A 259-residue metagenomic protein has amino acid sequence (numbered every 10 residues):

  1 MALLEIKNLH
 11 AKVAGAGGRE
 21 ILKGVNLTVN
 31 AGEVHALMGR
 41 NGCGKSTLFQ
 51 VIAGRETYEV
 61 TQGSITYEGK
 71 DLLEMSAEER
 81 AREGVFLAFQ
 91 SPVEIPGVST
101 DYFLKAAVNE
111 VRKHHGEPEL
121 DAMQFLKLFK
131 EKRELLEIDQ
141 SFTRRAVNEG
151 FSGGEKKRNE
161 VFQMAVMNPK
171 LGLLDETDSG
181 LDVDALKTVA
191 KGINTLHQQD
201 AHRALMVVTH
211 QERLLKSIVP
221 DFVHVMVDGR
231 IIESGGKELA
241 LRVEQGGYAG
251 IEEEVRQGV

Functional and structural regions predicted by a protein language model:
L4, L22-G24: Conserved structural motif at the start of ABC-family nucleotide-binding domains
V29-A31: Conserved hydrophobic segment flanking the Walker A/P-loop of ABC-type ATPase nucleotide-binding domains
M38-R40: The feature captures the beta-strand-to-loop junction immediately N-terminal to the Walker
A53: Helix-to-loop junction immediately C-terminal to a conserved catalytic motif
S64-R80, N148: ABC ATPase NBD Q-loop/coupling interface
V93-K170: ABC-family P-loop ATPase nucleotide-binding domains
L173-T177, D184: Walker B catalytic motif
F222, M226, R230-E253: Conserved beta-strand-loop-alpha-helix hinge in the C-terminal portion of ABC ATPase nucleotide-binding domains
